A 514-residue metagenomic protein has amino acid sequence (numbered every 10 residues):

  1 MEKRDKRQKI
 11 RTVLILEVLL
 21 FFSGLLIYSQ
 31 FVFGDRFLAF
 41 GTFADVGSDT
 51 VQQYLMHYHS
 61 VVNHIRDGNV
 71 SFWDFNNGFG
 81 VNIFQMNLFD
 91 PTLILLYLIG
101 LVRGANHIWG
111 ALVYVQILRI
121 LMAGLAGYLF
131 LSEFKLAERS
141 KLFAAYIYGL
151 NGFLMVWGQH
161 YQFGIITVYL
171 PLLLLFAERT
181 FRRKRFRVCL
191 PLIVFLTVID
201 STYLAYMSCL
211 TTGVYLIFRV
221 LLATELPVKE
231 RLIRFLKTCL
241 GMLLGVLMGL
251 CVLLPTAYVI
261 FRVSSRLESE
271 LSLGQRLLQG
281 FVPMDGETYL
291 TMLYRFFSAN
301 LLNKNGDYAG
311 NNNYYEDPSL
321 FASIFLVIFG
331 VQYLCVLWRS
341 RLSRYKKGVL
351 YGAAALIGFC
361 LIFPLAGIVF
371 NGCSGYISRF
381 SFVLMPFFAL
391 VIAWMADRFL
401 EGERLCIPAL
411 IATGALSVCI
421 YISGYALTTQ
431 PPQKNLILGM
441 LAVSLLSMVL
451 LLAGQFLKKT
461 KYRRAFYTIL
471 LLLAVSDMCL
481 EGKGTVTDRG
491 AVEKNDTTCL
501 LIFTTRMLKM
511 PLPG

Functional and structural regions predicted by a protein language model:
M1-F33, I233-T238, M242, G454-F456 (+1 more regions): Start-transfer (signal-anchor) and selected internal transmembrane alpha helices of multi-pass inner/ER membrane
R11-V51, L243-I260, V475-M478: Transmembrane signal-anchor helices characteristic of membrane glycosylation enzymes that use polyprenol
I15-F21, E230-A257, S269-R276, Y351-L356 (+3 more regions): Hydrophobic alpha-helical membrane-interfacial segments at the cytosolic entry of transmembrane helices
G24-G124, Y146-T167, I260-S264, L273-A322 (+2 more regions): Membrane-interface coil-to-helix junctions
Y114-M122, G164-L172, C209, F321-I328 (+2 more regions): Membrane-embedded alpha-helical segments of multi-pass membrane proteins, especially the transmembrane helices
Q116-I117, L121-E133, R139-L222, R234-A257 (+4 more regions): Membrane-embedded helix bundles of polyisoprenyl
R183-F186, L204, G348-L500: Contiguous transmembrane helix-bundle modules in multi-pass membrane proteins
A322-K347, A354, S447-Q455: Hydrophobic, aromatic-rich transmembrane alpha-helices and their immediate juxtamembrane boundary segments
